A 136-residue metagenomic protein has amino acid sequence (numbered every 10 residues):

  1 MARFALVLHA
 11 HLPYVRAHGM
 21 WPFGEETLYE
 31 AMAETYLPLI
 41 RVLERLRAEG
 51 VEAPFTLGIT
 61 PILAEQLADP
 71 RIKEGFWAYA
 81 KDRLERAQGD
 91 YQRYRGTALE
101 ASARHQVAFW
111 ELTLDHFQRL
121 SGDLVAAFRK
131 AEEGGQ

Functional and structural regions predicted by a protein language model:
M1-Q136: Catalytic alpha-helical scaffold of carbohydrate-active enzymes acting on polysaccharides/glycoconjugates
